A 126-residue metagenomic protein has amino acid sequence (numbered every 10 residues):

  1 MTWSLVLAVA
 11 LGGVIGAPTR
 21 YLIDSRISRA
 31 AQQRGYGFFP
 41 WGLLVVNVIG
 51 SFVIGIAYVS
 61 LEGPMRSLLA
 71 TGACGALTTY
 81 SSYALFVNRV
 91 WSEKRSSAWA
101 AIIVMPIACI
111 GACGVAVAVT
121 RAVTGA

Functional and structural regions predicted by a protein language model:
M1-A126: Membrane-interface helix-loop junctions in multi-pass transporters/channels
